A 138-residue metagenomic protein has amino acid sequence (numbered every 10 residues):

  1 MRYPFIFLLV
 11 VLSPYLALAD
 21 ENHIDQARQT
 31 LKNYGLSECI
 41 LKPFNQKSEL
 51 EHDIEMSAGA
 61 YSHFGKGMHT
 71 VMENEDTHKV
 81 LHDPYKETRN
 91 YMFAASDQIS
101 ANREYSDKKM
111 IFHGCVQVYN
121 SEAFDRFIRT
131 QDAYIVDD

Functional and structural regions predicted by a protein language model:
M1-Y3, A60: N-terminal leader/targeting signatures
Y3-S13: Sec-dependent N-terminal signal peptides
I6, H23-I24, N102: A general structural-boundary detector
Y15-A19: Sec/Tat signal peptide C-region and signal peptidase I cleavage site
D20-G65: N-terminal secretory signal peptides
E55-D138: Compact alpha-helical subdomains of small soluble proteins
